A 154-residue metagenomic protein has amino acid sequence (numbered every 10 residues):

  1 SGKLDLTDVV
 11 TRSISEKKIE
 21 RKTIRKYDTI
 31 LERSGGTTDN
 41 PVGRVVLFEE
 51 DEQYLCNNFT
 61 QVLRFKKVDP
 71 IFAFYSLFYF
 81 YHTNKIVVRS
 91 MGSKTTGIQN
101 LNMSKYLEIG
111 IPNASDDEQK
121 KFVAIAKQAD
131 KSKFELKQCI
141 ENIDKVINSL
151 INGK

Functional and structural regions predicted by a protein language model:
S1-T29, G36: Sequence-specific dsDNA recognition surfaces
G2, N84-I86: Short glycine-centered helix-capping/turn motifs at secondary-structure transition points
G35-T37, E52-Q53: Short polar/acidic secondary-structure junctions
V42-N58: Short, compositionally biased
Q53-T60, M91-K120: A short glycine-rich beta-alpha junction/loop motif
P70-Y81: Glycine- and charge-enriched low-complexity intrinsically disordered segments
K105, I111-K154: Amphipathic alpha-helical coiled-coil/heptad-repeat segments
